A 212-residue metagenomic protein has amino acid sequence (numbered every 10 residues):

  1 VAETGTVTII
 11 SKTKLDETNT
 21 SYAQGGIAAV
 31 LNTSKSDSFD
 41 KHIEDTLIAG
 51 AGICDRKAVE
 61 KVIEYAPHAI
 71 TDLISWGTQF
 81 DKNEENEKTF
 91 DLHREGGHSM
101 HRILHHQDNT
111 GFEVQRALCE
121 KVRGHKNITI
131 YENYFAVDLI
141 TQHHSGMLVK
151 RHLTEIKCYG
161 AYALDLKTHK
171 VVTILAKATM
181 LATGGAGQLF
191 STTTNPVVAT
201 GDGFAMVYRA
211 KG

Functional and structural regions predicted by a protein language model:
V1-A2: Gly/Ala-rich phosphate-binding loop of Rossmann-like dinucleotide-binding domains, activating on the conserved
T6, S11-Y159, L164-K167, A182 (+1 more regions): Conserved N-terminal/central alpha/beta ligand/cofactor-binding core
C158, A176-K177: Local beta-strand N-terminus motif with an aromatic residue
H169-T173: Short, mixed charged/polar active-site loops that provide acid/base catalysis or chelate metal/phosphate cofactors
A178-G212: Glycine-rich loop(s) and the adjacent beta-strand/alpha-helix scaffold that form part
